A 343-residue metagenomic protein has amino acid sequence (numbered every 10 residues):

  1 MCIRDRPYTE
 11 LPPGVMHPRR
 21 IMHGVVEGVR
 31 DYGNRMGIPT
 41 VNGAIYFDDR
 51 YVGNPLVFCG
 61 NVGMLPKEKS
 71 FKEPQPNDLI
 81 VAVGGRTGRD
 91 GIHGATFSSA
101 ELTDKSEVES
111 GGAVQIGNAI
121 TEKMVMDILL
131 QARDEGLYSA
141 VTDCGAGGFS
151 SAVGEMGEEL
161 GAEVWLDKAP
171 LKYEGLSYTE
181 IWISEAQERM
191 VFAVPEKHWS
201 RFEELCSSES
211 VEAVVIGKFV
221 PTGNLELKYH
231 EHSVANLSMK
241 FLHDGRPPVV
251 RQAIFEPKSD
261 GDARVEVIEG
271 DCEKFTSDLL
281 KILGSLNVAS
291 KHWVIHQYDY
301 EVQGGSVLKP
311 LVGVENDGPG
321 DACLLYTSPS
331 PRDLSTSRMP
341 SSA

Functional and structural regions predicted by a protein language model:
M1-I3, P329-D333, R338-A343: Short, small-residue-biased leader/transition segments that mark boundaries at the very start of proteins
R4-S328, R332: Glycine/proline-enriched, intrinsically flexible loops and inter-domain linkers
